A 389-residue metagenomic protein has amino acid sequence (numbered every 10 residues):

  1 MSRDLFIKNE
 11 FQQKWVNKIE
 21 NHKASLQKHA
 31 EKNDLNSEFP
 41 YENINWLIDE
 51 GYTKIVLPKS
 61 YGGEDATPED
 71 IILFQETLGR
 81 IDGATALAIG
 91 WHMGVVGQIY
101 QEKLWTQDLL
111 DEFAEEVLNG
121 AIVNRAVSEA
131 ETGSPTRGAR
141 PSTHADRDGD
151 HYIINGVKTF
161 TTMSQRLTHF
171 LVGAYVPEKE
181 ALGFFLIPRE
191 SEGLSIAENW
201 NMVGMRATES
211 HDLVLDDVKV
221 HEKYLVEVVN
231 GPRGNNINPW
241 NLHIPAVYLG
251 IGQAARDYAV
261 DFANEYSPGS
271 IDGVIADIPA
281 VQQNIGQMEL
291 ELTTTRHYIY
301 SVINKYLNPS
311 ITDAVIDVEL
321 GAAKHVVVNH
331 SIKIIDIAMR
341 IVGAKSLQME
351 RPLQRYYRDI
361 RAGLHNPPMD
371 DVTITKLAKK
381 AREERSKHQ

Functional and structural regions predicted by a protein language model:
M1-N17, N21, K387-Q389: Basic/polar N-terminal segments that are highly enriched at the extreme N-terminus, encompassing both cleavable
E20, G250-Q253, P279, G286-T293 (+3 more regions): Generic structural signal for well-ordered, non-transmembrane alpha-helical segments in soluble/cytosolic regions
Q27, E31-D34, T293-V326, M339-L347: C-terminal helix-coil-helix/basic helical segment that borders enzyme active sites and/or dimer interfaces and provides
F39-D49, T53-N155: Glycine-rich flavin
V157-L194: A short core secondary-structure module
F160-M163, W240-H243, N366: Glycine-rich phosphate/pyrophosphate-binding beta-alpha loops
M202-L292: Glycine-rich beta->alpha junctions and the first turn(s) of the following alpha-helix
V342-Q389: Glycine-rich phosphate/cofactor-binding loops in nucleotide/flavin-utilizing enzymes
